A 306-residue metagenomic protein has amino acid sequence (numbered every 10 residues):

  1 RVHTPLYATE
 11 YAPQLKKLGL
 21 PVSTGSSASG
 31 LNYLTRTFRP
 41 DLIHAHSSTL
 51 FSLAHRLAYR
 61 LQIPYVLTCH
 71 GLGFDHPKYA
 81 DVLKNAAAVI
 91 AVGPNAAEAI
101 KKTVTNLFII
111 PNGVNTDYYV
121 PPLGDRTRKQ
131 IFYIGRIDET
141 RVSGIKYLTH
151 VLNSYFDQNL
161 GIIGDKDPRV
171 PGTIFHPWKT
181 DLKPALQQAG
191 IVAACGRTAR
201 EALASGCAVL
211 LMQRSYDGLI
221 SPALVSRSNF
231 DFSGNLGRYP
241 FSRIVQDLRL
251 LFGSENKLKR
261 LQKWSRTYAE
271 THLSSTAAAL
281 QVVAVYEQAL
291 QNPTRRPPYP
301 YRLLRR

Functional and structural regions predicted by a protein language model:
R1-S29, D165-K166: N-terminal strand-loop element at the rim of the active site of nucleotide-sugar-dependent glycosyltransferases
K16, Y59, Y65-C69, D75-P94 (+2 more regions): A conserved, positively charged/aromatic
A45-F51, C69: Short His-centered aromatic/hydrophobic patch
P77-K78, K101, P111-R128, Q291: Acidic anion/phosphate-binding donor-loop and adjacent secondary structure in glycosyltransferase catalytic cores
N85-Y119: Donor nucleotide-sugar binding/catalytic pocket of nucleotide-sugar-dependent glycosyltransferases
K102, T116, G124-R169: Conserved catalytic-core segment of nucleotide-activated headgroup transferases in glycan assembly
R197-S254: Catalytic binding pocket for nucleotide-activated donors in carbohydrate/polymer assembly enzymes
G237-P300: A charged, aromatic-enriched C-terminal amphipathic alpha-helix characteristic of glycosyltransferases across folds
